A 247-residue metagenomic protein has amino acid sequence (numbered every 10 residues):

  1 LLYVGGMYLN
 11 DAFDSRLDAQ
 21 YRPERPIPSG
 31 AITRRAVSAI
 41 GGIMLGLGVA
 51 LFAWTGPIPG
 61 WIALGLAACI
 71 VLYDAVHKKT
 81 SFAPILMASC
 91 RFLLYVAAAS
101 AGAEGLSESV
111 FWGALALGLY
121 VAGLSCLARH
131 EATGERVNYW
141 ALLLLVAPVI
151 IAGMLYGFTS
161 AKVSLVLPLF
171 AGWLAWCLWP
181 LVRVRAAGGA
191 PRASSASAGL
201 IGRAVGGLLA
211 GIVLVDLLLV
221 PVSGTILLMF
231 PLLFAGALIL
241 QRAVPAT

Functional and structural regions predicted by a protein language model:
L1-G5, Y73, L119, W173-W176: Hydrophobic alpha-helical membrane-associated segments
L1-S29, A36, L124-V137, L240 (+1 more regions): Acidic (Asp/Glu-rich) catalytic motifs at the cytosolic membrane interface
S15-I70, D74, I85-A88, L94 (+3 more regions): Multi-pass membrane catalytic core of lipid/isoprenoid biosynthesis enzymes
I32, W54-P57, K78, A196-R203: Juxtamembrane loop-transmembrane helix junctions in multi-pass integral membrane proteins, especially the extracellular
I32-T33, K78, T133, S223: Membrane-interface junctions
S81-F82: Replace "multi-pass membrane enzymes" with "multi-pass membrane proteins
F92, A98-T247: C-terminal membrane-associated helical module and adjoining short loops/tails
